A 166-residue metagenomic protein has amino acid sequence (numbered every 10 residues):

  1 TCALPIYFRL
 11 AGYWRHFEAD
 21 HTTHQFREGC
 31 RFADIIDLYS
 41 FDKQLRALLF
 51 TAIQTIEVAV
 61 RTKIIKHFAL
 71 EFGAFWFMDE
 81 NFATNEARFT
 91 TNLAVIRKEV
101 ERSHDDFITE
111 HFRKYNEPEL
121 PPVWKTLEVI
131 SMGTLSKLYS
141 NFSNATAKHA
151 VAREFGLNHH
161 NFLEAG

Functional and structural regions predicted by a protein language model:
C2-L4: Short, small-residue-biased leader/transition segments that mark boundaries at the very start of proteins
F8-C30: Acidic, low-complexity proline/glycine-rich segments
H21-T22, D37, F112-K114: Short secondary-structure boundary micro-motifs
C30-Y39: Residues forming anionic-ligand binding surfaces in small-molecule and nucleic-acid pockets of primarily soluble enzymes
F41, A47-N158: Long amphipathic alpha-helical segments that form oligomerization/scaffold cores
L163-G166: Histidine-centered, metal-coordinating catalytic motifs and their short helical/loop contexts
